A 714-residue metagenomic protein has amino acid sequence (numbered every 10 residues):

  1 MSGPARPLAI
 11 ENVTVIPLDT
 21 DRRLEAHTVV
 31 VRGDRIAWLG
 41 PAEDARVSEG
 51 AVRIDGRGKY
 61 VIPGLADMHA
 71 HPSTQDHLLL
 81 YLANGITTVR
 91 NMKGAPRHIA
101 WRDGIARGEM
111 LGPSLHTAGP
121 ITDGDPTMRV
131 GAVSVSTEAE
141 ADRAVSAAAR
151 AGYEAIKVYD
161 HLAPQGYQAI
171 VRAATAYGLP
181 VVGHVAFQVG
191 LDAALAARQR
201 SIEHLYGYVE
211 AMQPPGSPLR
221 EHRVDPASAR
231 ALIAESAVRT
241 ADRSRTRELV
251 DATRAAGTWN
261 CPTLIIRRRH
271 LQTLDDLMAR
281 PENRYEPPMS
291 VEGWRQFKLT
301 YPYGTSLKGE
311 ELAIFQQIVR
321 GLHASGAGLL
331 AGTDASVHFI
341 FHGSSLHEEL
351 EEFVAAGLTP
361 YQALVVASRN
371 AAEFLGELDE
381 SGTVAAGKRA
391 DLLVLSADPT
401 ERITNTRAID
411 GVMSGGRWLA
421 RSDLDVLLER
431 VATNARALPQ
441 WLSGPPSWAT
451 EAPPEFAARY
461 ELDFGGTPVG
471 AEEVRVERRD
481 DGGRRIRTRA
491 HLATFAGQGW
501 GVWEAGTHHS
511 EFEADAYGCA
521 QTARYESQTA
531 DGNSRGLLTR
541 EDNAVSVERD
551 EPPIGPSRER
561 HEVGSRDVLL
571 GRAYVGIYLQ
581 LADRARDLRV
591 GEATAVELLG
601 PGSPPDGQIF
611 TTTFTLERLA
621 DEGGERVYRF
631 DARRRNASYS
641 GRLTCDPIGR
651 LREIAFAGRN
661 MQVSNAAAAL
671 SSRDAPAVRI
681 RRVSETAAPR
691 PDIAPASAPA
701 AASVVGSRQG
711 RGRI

Functional and structural regions predicted by a protein language model:
R6, V15, T20-I62: Histidine-rich, glycine-flanked metal-binding segment
L8-I10, R46-L78, L82-A83, T87: Replace "His-x-His-based motif
V15-T28, P41-A42, F341, T359-L364 (+1 more regions): Acidic, glycine-enriched loop/beta-strand segments at the rims of small-molecule binding/catalytic pockets
K59, L65-H71, H184, H204-G207 (+1 more regions): Histidine-centered divalent metal-coordination motifs
G64-P72, P126-E140: Active-site mouth loops of central-metabolism enzymes
L79-R97, P113-P120, A149-L162, V171 (+3 more regions): Divalent metal-dependent hydrolysis catalytic cores, especially in the metallo-beta-lactamase
A147-K157, L162, Y208-A356, S422: Active-site neighborhoods of metal-dependent hydrolases
Q440-D542, E548-R549, P556, Q580-I714: Acidic, serine/threonine-rich low-complexity disordered tracts
